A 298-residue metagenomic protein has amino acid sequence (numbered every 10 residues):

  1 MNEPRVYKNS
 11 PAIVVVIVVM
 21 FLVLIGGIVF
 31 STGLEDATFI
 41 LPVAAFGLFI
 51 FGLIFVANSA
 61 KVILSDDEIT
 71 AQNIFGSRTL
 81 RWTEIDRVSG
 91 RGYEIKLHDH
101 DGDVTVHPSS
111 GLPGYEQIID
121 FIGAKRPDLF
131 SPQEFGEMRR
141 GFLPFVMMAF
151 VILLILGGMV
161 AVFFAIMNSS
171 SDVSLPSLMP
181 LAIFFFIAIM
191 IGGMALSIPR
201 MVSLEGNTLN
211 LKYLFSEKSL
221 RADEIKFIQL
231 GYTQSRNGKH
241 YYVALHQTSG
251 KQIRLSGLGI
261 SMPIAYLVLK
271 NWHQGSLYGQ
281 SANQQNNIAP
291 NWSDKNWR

Functional and structural regions predicted by a protein language model:
M1-K8, L112-F142: Cytosolic juxtamembrane N-terminal segments of multi-pass membrane proteins
N2-A60, R139-M201: Alpha-helical transmembrane spans
G33, R126-P127, S169-D172, N287 (+1 more regions): Short, flexible coil/linker elements and helix-boundary hinge sites characteristic of intrinsically disordered
G33-A37, S89-I95, P132-R140: Generic structural signal for short, solvent-exposed loop/turn connectors between secondary structure elements
G47-W82, R87, F186-F227: Conserved beta-hairpin
Q72-D120, G136, L211-V268, H273 (+1 more regions): Non-transmembrane, membrane-adjacent beta-strand/coil modules in membrane-associated proteins and peripheral
K125-F130, N271-Y278: Structural alpha-beta junctions
